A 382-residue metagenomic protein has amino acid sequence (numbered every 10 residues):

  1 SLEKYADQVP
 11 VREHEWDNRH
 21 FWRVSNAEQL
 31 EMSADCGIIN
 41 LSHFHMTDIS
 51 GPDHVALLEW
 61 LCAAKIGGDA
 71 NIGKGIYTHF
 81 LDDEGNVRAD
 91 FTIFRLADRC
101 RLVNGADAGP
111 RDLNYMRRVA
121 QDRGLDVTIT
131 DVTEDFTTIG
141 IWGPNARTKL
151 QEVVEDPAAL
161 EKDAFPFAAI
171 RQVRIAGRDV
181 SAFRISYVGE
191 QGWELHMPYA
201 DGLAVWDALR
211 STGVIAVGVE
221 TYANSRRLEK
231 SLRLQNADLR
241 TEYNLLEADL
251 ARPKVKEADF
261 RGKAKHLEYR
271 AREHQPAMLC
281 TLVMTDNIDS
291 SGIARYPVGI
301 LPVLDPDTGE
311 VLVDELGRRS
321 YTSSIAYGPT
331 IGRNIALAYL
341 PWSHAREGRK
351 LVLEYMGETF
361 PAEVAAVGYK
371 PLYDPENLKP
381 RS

Functional and structural regions predicted by a protein language model:
S1-K4, V9-H20, N26, L96-S382: Conserved, structured C-terminal
S1-T78, N86: Acidic, proline/glycine-enriched N-terminal capping motif
E28-M32, D83, D90, A176-F183: Membrane-targeting and insertion segments and their boundary/processing signals
S33, S42-H43, R88, R95-D98 (+1 more regions): Short, well-ordered loop/turn elements at secondary-structure boundaries
P52-V87, P144-R178: Internal amphipathic helical hairpin motif
W60-D122: Well-ordered mid-protein domain cores that form the structural environment of catalytic cofactors
